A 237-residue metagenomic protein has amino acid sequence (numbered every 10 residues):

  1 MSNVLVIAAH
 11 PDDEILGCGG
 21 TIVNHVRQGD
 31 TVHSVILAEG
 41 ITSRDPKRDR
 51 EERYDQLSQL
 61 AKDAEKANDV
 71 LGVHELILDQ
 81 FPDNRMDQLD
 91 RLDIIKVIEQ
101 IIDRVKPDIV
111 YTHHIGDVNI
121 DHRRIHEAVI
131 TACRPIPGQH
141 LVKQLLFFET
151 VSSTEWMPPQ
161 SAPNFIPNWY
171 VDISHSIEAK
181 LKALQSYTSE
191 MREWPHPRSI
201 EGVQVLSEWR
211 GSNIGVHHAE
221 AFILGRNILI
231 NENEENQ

Functional and structural regions predicted by a protein language model:
M1-I7, N24, Q28, D55 (+3 more regions): Metal-dependent de-N-acetylase/amidase catalytic core
N3-P11, I15-D55: ATP-dependent adenylation/pyrophosphate-handling site
L16-G17, Q59, D93: Short, conserved clusters of charged catalytic residues that mark active-site and nucleotide-handling motifs
V32-V35, E65, Q204: Generic alpha-helical hydrophobic packing signal
L37, L78-P82: Short glycine-rich catalytic loops that host catalytic nucleophiles or stabilize transition states across multiple
T42-L71, E75-L76: Glycine-rich phosphate-binding loop and adjoining beta1-alpha1-beta2 segment of Rossmann-like nucleotide-binding folds
